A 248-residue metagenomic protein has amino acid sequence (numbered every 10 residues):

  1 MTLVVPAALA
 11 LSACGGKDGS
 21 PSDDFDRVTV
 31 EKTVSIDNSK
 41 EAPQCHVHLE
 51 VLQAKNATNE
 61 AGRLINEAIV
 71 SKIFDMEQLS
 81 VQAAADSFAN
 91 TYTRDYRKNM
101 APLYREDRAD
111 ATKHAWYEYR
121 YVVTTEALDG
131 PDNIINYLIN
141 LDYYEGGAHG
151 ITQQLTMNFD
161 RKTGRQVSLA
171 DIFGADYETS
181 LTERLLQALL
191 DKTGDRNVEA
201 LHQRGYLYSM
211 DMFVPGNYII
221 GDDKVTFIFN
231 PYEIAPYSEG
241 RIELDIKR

Functional and structural regions predicted by a protein language model:
M1-T2: Bacterial N-terminal signal peptides that target proteins for export
A10-A13: C-terminal motif of bacterial Sec signal peptides marking the signal peptidase cleavage site
G15-R248: Compositionally biased intrinsically disordered regions enriched in Thr/Gly
